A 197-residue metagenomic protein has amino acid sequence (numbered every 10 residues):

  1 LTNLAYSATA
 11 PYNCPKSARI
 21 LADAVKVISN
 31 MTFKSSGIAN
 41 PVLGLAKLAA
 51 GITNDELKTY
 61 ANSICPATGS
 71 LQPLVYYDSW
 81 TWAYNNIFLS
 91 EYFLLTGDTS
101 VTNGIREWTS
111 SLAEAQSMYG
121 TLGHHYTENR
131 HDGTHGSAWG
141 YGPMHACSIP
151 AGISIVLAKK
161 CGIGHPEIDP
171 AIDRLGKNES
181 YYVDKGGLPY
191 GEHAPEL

Functional and structural regions predicted by a protein language model:
L1-L197: Preference for long, amphipathic alpha-helical scaffolds in soluble/luminal domains and all-alpha bundles
